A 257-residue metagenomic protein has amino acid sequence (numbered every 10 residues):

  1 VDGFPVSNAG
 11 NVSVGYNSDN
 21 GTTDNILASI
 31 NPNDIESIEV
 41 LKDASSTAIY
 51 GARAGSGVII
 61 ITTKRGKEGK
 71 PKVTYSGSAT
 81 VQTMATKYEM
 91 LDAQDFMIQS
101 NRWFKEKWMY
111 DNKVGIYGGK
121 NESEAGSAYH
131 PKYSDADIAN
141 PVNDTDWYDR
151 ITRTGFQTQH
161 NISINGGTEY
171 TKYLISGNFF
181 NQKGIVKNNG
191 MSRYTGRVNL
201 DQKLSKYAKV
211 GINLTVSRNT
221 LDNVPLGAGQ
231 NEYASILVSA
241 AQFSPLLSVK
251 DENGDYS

Functional and structural regions predicted by a protein language model:
S7-L27, R65-K187, P225-A228, D255-Y256: Residues embedded in well-ordered regular secondary structure
N8-A9, A48-Y50: Extracytoplasmic/secreted cell-surface and envelope-processing proteins
T23, D43-S46: Short acidic loop-to-helix transition motifs that present clustered carboxylates
D24-S29, Y50, Q202: A general structural signal for stabilizing positions within well-ordered secondary structure
D34-S37, T47, A54-A85, Y170-K183 (+1 more regions): Transmembrane beta-barrel strand/turn architecture of Gram-negative outer membrane proteins
G119, V249-K250: Alpha-helical transmembrane helix bundles of large polytopic membrane transport and channel proteins
